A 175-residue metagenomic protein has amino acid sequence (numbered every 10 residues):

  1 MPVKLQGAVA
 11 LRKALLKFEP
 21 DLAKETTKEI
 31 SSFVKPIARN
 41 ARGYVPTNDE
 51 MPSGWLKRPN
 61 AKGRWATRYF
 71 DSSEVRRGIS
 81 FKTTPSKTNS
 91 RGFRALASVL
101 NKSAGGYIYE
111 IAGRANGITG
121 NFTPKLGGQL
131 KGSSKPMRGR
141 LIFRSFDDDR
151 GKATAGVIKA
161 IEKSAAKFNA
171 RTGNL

Functional and structural regions predicted by a protein language model:
M1-P20, K135: Disorder-to-helix initiation segments
K13-G132, K163, N169-L175: Short, low-complexity, charged/polar segments at coil/turn and helix-coil boundaries
L130-D149: Short helix/strand-capping connector loops at secondary-structure junctions
R144-L175: C-terminal or internal capping secondary-structure element at the end of a domain, subdomain, or sheet
